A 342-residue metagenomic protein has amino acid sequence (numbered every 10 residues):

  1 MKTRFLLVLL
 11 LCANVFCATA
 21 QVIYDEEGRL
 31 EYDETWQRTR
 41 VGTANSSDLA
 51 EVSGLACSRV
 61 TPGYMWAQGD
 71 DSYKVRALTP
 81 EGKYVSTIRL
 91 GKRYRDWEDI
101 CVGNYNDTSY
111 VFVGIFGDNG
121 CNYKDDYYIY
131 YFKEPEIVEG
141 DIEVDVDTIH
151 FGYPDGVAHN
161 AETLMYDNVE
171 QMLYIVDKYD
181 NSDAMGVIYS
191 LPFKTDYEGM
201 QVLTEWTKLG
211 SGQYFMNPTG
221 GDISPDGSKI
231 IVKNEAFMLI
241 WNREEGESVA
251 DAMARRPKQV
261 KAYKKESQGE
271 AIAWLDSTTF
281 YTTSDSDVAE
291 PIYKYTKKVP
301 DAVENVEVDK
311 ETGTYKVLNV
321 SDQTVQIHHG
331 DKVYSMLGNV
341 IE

Functional and structural regions predicted by a protein language model:
M1-E27, Y32, E342: Bacterial Sec-dependent N-terminal signal peptides
V8-A13, E205, S211, V320: Generic detector of low-complexity/intrinsically disordered segments and short hydrophobic N-terminal stretches
L9-C12, T19, R38, V308 (+1 more regions): Intrinsically disordered, low-complexity regions enriched for glutamine and histidine
Q21-P300: Sequence/structural signature of beta-propeller domains
V299-T324, V340-I341: Residue-level detector of functionally pivotal "anchor" positions at catalytic/ligand-binding pockets or at interdomain
I327-H329: Short, small/polar residue-rich loop motifs at catalytic or cofactor-binding pockets
Y334-N339: Short, glycine-anchored, charge-dense loop/turn motifs used at functional sites
